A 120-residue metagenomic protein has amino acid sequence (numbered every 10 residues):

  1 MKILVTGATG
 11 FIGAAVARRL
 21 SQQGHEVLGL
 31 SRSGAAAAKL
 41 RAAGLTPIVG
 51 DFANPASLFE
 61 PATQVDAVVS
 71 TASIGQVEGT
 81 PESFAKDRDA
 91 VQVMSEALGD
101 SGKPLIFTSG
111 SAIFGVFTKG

Functional and structural regions predicted by a protein language model:
K2, E26, T46, P104: Residues at the starts of beta-strands that form the adenosine-phosphate
I3-H25: N-terminal Rossmann NAD(P)H-binding glycine-rich loop of SDR-like oxidoreductase domains
T6, D66-T71, F107-T108: Rossmann-fold scaffold of SDR-type NAD(P)-dependent oxidoreductases
A15, K39, G79-P81, G115-K119: Short glycine-/acidic-enriched loop or helix-start segments at secondary-structure transitions that form or flank
S21, R41, G99: Anion (oxyanion) recognition and catalysis
Q23, T63-Q64, D100-S101: Residue-level preference for short coil/turn positions at secondary-structure junctions
L28, I74, D89-G120: Conserved Rossmann-fold NAD(P)-dependent oxidoreductase catalytic core, especially the SDR/UDP-sugar
S31-E96: NAD(P)H-binding glycine-rich loop region in Rossmannoid oxidoreductase-like domains and their noncatalytic homologs
